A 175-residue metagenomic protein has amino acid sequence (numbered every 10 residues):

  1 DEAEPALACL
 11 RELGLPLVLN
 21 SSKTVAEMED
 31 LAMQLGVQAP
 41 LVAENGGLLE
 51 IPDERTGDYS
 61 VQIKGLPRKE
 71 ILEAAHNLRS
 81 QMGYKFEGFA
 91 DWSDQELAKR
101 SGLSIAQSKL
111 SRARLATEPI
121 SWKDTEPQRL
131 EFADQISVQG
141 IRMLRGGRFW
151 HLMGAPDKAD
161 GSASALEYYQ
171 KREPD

Functional and structural regions predicted by a protein language model:
D1-E2, S162: Asp-based phosphoryl-transfer active-site loop
E2-D91: Active-site phosphate-binding/coordination module
L78-D175: Conserved acidic, metal-coordinating active-site core of Asp-based, Mg2+-dependent phosphoryl-transfer enzymes
